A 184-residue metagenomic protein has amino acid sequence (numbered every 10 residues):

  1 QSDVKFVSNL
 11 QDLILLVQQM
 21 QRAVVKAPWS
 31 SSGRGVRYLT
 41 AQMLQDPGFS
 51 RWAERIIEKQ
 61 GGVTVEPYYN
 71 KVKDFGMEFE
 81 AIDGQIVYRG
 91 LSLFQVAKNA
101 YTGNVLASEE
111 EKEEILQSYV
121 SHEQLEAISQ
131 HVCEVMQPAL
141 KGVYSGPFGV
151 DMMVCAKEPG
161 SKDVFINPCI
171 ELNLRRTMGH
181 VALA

Functional and structural regions predicted by a protein language model:
S2-V7, R22-F49, G76, K98-L116: Glycine-rich phosphate-binding loop of ATP-grasp-fold ATP-dependent ligases
D3-I14, H131-K141: Phosphate-interacting basic helix/loop segments used at nucleotide- and nucleic-acid interfaces
L10-D12, P28-S32, Y69-K71: Short acidic/polar capping segments at secondary-structure boundaries
M20-Q21, P47-Y101, M153-C169, N173-T177: Phosphate-binding site of ATP-dependent enzymes
G33, E158, M178, A182: Active-site-proximal flexible loops/turns
Y38-T40, V164-C169, A182: Nucleic-acid 5′ end/cap handling module spanning
E58-P67, Y88, Y101-V164: A long amphipathic alpha-helix within ATP-dependent nucleotide-binding catalytic cores
A139, R175-A184: Active-site "cap" helix and flanking loop/linker of ATP-utilizing ligase/carboxylase catalytic domains
